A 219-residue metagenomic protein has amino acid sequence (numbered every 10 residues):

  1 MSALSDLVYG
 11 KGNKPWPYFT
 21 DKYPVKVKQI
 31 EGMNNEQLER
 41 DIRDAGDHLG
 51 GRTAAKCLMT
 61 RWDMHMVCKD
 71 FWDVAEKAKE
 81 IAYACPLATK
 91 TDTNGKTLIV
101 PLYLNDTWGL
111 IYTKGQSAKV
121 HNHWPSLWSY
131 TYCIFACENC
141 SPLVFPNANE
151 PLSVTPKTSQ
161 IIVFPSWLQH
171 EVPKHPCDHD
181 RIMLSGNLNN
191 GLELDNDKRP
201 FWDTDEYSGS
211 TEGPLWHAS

Functional and structural regions predicted by a protein language model:
M1, H175-D178, S219: A hydrophobic alpha-helix/topogenic segment detector that preferentially activates on transmembrane helices
M1-I99, F201, Y207-E212, W216-H217: Non-heme Fe(II)/2-oxoglutarate
V100-K174, H179-M183, N187-W202: Catalytic core of non-heme Fe(II) oxygenases with the double-stranded beta-helix
